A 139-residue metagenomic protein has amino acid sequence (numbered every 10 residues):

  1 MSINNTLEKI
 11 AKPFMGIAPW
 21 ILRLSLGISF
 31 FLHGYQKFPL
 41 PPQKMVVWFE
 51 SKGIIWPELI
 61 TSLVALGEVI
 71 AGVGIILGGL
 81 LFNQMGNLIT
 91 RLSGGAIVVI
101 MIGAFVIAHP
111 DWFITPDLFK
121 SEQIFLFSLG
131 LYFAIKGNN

Functional and structural regions predicted by a protein language model:
M1-K37, E58-L66, I70-N139: Extended, low-polarity transmembrane helix blocks
P39-W56: Membrane-interface interhelical connector segments
